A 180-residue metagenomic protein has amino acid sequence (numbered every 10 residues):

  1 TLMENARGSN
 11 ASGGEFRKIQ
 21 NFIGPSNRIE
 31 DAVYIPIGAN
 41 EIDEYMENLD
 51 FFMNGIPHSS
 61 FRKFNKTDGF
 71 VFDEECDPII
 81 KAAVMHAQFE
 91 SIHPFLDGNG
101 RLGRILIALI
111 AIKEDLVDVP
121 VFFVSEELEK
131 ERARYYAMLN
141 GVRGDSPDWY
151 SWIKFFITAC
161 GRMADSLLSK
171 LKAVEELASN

Functional and structural regions predicted by a protein language model:
T1-N180: FIC/Doc superfamily catalytic core
